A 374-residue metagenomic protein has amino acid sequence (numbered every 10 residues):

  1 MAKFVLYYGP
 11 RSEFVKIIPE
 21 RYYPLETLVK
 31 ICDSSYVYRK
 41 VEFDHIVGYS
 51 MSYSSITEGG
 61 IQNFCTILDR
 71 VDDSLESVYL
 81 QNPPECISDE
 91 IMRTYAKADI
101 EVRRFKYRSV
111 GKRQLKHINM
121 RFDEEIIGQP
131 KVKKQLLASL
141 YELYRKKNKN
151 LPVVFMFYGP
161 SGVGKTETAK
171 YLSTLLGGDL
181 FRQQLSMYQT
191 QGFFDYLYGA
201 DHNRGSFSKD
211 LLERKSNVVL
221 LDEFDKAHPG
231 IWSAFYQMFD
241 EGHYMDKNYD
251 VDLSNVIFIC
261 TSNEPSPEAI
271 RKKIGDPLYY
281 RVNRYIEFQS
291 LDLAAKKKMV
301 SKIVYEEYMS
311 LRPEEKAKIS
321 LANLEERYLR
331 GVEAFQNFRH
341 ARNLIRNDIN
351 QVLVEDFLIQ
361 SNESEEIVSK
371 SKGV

Functional and structural regions predicted by a protein language model:
M1-F105: N-terminal accessory segments that target, anchor, or regulate ATP-driven/P-loop NTPase machines and associated
A2-E26, L151-Q183: Walker A/P-loop
I31-F43, T66, Y196-E223, N248-D250: Conserved alpha-helical scaffold flanking the Walker A/P-loop in AAA+ ATPase domains
P83-S88, N203-F207, E223-I231, F239-K297 (+1 more regions): Canonical AAA+ ATPase core
P84-E90, K149-V154, K316-E325, F338 (+1 more regions): Conserved C-terminal helix/linker of AAA+ ATPases
I100, R104-K112, E125-I126, P130 (+4 more regions): Conserved C-terminal "switch" segment of AAA+ ATPases
R113-V154, I349-V354: Pre-Walker A (pre-P-loop) alpha-helix and adjacent loop at the N terminus of AAA/AAA+ ATPase modules, a conserved
L175-N203: AAA+/P-loop NTPase substrate/partner-engagement loops
